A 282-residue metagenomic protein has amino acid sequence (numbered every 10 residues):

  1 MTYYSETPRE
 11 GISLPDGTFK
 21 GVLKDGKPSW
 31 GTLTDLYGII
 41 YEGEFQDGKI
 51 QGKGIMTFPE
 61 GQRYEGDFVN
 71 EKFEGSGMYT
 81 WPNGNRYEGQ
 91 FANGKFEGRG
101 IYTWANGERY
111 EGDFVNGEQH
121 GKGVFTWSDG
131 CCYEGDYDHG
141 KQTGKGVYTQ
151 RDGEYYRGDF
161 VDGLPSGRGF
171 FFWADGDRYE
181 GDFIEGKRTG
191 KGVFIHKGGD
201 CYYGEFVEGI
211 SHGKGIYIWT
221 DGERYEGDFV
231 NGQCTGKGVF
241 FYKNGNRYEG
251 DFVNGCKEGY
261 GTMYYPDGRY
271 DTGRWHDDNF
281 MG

Functional and structural regions predicted by a protein language model:
M1-G282: Glycine/tyrosine- and acidic-biased, solvent-exposed loop/turn segments at the edges of beta-strands
